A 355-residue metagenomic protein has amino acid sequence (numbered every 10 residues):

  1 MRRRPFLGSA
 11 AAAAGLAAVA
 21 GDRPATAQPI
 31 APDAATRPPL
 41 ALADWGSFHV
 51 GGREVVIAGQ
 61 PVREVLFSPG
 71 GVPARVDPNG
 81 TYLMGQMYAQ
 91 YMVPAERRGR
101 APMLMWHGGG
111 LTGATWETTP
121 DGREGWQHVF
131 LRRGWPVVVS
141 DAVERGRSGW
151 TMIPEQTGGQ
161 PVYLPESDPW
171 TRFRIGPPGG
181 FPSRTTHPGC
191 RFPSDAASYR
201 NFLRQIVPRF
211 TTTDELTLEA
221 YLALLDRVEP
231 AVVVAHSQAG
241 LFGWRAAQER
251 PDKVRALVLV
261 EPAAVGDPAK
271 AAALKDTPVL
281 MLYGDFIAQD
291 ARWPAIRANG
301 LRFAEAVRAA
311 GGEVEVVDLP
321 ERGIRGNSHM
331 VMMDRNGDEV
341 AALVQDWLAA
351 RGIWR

Functional and structural regions predicted by a protein language model:
P5-P24: N-terminal export signals
I30-R98: N-terminal cap/lid segment of alpha/beta-hydrolase-fold proteins
R100-G108: Short beta-strand element of the alpha/beta-hydrolase
G109-D121, Q127, R147, A288-A291: Short substrate-entry loop that stabilizes the transition state in hydrolases
Q127-R147: Conserved alpha/beta-hydrolase
V234-G243: Gly/Ala-rich beta-loop-alpha elbow adjacent to hydrolase catalytic centers
P262-V317: The feature captures the conserved acid-bearing segment of alpha/beta-hydrolase catalytic domains
M330-R355: Catalytic active-site module of serine/aspartate enzymes centered on a nucleophile-bearing elbow/loop
